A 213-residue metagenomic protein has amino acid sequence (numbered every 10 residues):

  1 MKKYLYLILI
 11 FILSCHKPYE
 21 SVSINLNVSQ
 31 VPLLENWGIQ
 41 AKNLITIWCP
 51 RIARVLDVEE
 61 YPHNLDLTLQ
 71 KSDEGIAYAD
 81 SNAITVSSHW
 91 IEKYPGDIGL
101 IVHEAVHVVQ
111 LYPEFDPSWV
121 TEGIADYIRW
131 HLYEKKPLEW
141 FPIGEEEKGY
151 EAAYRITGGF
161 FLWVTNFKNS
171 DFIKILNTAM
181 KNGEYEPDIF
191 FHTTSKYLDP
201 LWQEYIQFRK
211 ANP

Functional and structural regions predicted by a protein language model:
Y4-I12: Sec-dependent N-terminal signal peptides
I12-V22: Bacterial Sec-dependent signal peptides at the C-terminal "C-region" and cleavage site
I24-N82: Auxiliary, metal-adjacent structural segments of Zn-dependent hydrolase domains
Q30-A41, S87-P95, Q110-D116, E146-Y150 (+1 more regions): Second-shell loop/turn segments in exported
W48-A53, E114-T157: Post-HExxH zinc-binding segment in Zn-dependent metallohydrolases
A53-L69, P113-S118, P137-I143, F161 (+1 more regions): Surface-exposed patches in mature extracellular/periplasmic domains of secreted proteins
G99-L111, E122-D126: Active-site recognition of the HExxH zinc-binding catalytic motif
V164-P213: Pan-zinc metallopeptidase signature
